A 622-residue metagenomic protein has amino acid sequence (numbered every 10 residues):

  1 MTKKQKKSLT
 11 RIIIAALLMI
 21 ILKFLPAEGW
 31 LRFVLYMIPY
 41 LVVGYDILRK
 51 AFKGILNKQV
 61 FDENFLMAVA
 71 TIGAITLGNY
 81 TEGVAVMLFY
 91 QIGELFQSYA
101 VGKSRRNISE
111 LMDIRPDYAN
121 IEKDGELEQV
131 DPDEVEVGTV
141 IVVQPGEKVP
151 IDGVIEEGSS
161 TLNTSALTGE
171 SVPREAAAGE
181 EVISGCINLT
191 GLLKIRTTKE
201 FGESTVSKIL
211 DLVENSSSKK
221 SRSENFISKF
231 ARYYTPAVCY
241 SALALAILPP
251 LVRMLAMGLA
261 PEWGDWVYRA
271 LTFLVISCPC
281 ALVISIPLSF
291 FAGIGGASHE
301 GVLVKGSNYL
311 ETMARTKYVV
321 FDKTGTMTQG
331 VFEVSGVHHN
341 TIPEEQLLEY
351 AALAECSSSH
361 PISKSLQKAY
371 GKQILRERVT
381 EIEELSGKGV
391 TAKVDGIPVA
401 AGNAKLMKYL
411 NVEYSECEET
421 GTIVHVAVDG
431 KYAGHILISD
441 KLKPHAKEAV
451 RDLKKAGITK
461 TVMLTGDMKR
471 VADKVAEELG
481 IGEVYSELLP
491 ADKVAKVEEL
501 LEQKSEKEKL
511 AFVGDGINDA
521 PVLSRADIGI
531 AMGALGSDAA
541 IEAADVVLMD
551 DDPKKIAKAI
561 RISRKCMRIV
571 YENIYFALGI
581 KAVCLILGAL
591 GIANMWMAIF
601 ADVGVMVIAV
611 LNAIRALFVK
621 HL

Functional and structural regions predicted by a protein language model:
T2-Y118, K220, K229, P236-A237 (+1 more regions): Transmembrane helix-loop-helix hairpins at the membrane interface
L17-V34, L41, K53-D62, A68-G83 (+3 more regions): Helix-interface capping motifs at the ends of transmembrane segments in multi-pass membrane proteins
E63-A68, L167, Y268, C278-A354 (+2 more regions): Conserved catalytic phosphorylation-site environment of P-type ATPases
M87-P145, A176, V304, I374 (+4 more regions): Juxtamembrane coupling segments of multi-pass membrane pumps/enzymes
E110-E203, N308-A351, K393: Conserved cytosolic catalytic loops of P-type ATPases
S241, K504-K507, A544, M549-L622: Membrane-embedded transport module
V334-K460, K469, I481-V497: P-type ATPase nucleotide-binding
G396, T422, V428-E572, I580: Conserved ATP-binding TGD loop and adjacent catalytic N/P-domain core of P-type ATPases
